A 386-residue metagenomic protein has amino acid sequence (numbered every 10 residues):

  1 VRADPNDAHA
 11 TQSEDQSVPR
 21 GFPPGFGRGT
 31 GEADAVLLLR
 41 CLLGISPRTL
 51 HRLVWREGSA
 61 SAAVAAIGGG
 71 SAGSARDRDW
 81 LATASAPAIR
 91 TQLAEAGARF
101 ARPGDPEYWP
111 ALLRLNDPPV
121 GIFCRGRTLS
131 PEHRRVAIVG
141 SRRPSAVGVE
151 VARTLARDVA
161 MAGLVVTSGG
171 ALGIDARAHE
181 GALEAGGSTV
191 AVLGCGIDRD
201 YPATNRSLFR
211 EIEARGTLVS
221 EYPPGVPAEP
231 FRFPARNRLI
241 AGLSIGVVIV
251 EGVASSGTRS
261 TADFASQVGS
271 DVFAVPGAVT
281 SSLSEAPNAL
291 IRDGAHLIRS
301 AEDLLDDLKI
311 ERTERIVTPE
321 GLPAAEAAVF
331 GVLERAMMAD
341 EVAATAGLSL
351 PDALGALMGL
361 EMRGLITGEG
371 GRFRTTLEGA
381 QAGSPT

Functional and structural regions predicted by a protein language model:
R2-A33, R102-T386: Glycine-biased, small-residue-rich flexible motifs in mid-sequence functional cores and linkers
R2-G121: N-terminal positively charged helical leader segments and presequences
